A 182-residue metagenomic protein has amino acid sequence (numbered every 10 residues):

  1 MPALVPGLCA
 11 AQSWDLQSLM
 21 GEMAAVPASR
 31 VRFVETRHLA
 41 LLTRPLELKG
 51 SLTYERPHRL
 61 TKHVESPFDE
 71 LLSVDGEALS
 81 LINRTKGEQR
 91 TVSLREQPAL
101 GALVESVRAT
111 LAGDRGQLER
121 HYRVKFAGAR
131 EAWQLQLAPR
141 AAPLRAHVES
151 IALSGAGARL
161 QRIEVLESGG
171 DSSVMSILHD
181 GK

Functional and structural regions predicted by a protein language model:
M1-P2: N-terminal export leaders
C9-P45: N-terminal leader/targeting segments and the immediate start of mature chains
V26-A28, E47-K49, E55-P57, P67 (+5 more regions): Extracytoplasmic
F33, L60-V64, L79-I82, L135-L137 (+1 more regions): Short hydrophobic/aromatic-rich beta-strand segments that constitute the beta-sheet cores of beta-sandwich/beta-barrel
R44-G50, S150, D171: Amphipathic hydrophobic-ligand
S51-A102, S173-V174: An acidic-aromatic
G87-Q134: Flexible, surface-exposed loop/linker segments and immediately adjacent secondary-structure boundaries
R115-V124, G128-K182: Gly/Pro-enriched, hydrophobic low-complexity segments that function as extracytoplasmic propeptides/linkers
